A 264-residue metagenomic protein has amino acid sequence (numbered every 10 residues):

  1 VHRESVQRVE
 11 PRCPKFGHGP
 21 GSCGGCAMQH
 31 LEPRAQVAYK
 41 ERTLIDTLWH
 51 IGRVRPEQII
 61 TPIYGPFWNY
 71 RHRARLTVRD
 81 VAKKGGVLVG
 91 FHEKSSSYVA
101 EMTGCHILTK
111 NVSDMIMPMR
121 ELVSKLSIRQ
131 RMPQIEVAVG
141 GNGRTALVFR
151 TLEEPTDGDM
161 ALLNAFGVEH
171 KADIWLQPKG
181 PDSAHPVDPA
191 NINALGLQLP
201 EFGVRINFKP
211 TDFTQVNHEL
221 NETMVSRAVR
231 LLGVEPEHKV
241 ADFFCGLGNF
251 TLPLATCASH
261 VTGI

Functional and structural regions predicted by a protein language model:
V1-I264: Accessory RNA-recognition modules of RNA-modification enzymes
